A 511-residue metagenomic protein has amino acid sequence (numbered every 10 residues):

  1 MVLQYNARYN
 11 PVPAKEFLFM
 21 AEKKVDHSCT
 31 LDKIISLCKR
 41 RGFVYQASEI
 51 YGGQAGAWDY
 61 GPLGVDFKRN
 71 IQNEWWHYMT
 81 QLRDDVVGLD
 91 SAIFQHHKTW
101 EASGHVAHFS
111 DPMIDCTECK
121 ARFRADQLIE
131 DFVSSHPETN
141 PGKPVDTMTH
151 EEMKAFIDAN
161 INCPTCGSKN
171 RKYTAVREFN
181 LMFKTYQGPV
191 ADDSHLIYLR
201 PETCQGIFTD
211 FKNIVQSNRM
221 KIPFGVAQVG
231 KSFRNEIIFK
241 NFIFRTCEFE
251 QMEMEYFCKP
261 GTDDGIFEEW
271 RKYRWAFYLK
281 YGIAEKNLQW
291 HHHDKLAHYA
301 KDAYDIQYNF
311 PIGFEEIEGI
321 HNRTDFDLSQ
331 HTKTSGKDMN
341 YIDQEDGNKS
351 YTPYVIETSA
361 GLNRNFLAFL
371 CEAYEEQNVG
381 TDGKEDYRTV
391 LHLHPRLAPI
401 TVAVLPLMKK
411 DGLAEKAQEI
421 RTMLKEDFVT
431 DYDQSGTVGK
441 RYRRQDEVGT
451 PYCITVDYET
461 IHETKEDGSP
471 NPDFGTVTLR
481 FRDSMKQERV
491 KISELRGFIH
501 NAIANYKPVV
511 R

Functional and structural regions predicted by a protein language model:
P13-R511: NTP/phosphate- and nucleic-acid-binding module
